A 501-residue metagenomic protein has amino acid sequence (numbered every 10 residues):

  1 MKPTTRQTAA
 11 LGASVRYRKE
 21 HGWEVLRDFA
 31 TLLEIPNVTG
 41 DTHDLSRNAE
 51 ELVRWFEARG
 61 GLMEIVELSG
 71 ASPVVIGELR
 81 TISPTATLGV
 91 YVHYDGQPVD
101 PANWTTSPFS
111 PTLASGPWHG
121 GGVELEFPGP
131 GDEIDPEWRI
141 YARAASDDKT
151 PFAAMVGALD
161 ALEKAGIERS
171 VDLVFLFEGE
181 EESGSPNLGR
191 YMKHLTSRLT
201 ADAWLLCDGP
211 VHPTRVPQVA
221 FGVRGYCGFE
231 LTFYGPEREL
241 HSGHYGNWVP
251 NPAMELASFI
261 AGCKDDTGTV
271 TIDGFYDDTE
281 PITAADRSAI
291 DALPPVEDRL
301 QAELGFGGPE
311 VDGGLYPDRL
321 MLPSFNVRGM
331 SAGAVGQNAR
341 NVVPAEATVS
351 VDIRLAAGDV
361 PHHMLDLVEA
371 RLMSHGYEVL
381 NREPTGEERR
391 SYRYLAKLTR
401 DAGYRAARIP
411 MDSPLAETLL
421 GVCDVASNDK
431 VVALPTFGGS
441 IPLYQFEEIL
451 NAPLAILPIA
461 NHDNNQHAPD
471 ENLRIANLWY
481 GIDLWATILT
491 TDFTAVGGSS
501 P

Functional and structural regions predicted by a protein language model:
K2-A145, K164-V171, V351: Acidic/His- and Gly-rich active-site-bordering loop/insert found across diverse amide/peptide-bond hydrolases
T39, S146, E237-E239, Y245 (+2 more regions): A generic structural motif
Q97, P213, T271-E346, D359-A370 (+2 more regions): An extended, acidic, His-containing surface patch that forms the Zn2+-binding/catalytic region of metallohydrolases
T106, S170, T200, T214 (+3 more regions): Short, solvent-exposed loop/turn segments at the edges of secondary structure
E133-G222, G497-S500: Acidic/histidine-rich catalytic neighborhood of metal-dependent amide-processing enzymes
A220-Y234, L457-A460: Flexible glycine/proline-rich, aromatic-decorated loop/lid segments
G246-G268: A short core secondary-structure module
